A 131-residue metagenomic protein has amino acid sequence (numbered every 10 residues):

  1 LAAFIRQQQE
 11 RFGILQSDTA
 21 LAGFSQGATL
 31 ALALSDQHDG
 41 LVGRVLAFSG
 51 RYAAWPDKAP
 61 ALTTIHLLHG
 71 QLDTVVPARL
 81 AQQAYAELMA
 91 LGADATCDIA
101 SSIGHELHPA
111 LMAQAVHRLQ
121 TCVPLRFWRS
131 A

Functional and structural regions predicted by a protein language model:
A2-A20: Gly/Ser-rich "nucleophile elbow"/oxyanion-hole loop immediately N-terminal to the catalytic nucleophile in hydrolases
S17-L62: Primarily recognizes the serine-hydrolase "nucleophile elbow" in alpha/beta-hydrolase and SGNH/GDSL folds
T19, I65, A95: Hydrophobic anchor at the start of a short beta-strand that flanks the dinucleotide cofactor-binding loop
K58, A78-R79: Conserved catalytic-core motifs of eukaryotic protein kinase domains, centered on the activation segment
A61-I65, Q114-V116: Short, hinge-like loop/turn segments at secondary-structure boundaries
H66-H69, D73: Short beta-strand/loop motif that positions the catalytic acidic residue of the alpha/beta-hydrolase fold
R79-A131: C-terminal catalytic histidine-bearing segment of alpha/beta-hydrolase fold enzymes
